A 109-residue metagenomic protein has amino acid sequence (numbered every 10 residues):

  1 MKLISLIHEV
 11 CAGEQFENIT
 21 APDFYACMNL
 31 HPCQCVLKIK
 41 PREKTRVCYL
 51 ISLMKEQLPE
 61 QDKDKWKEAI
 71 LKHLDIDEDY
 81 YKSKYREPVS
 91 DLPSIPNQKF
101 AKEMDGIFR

Functional and structural regions predicted by a protein language model:
M1-R109: Flexible coil/loop and intrinsically disordered linker positions at secondary-structure junctions
